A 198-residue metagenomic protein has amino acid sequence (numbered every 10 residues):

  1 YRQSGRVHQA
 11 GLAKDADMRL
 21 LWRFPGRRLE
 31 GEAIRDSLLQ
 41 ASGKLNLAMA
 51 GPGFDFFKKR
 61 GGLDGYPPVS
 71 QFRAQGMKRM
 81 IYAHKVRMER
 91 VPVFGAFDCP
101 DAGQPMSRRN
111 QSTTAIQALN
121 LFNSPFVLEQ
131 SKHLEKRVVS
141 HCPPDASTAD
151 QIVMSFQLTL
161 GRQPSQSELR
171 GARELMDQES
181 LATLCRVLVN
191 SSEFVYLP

Functional and structural regions predicted by a protein language model:
R2-M154, L158-T159, Q163, T183 (+1 more regions): An acidic, gly/pro-interrupted, aromatic-rich
T159, L169-D177: Amphipathic alpha-helical segments that form the core helices of the histone-fold
D177-T183: Short, highly charge-biased, low-complexity peptide segments
